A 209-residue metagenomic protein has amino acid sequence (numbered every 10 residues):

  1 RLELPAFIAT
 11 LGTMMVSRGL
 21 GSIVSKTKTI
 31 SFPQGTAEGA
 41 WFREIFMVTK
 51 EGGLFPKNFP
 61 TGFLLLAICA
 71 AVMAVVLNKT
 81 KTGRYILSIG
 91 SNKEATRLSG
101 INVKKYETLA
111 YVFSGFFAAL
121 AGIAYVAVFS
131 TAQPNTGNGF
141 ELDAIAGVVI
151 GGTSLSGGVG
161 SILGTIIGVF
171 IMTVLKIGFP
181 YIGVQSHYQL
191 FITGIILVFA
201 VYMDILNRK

Functional and structural regions predicted by a protein language model:
L2-L4, T80, I101, G160 (+1 more regions): Membrane-helix interface residues
A6-F7, N58-L66, E107, G139-E141 (+1 more regions): Loop-to-transmembrane alpha-helix initiation sites
A6-I8, T82-Y85, K105, L163-G164 (+1 more regions): Residue-level recognition of membrane-helix boundary sites in multi-pass small-molecule transporters
A6-T80, Y106-L109, F129-P134: Transmembrane helix-bundle core of multi-pass membrane transporters and related energy-transducing complexes
M14-G21, F63-V76, Y111-G122, I150-T153 (+2 more regions): Hydrophobic core segments of alpha-helical transmembrane domains in multi-pass membrane transport and ion-translocation
A71-Y111: Membrane-helix/interface signature in polytopic inner-membrane proteins
S91, L98-K105, L175-K209: Cytosolic-side transmembrane-helix boundaries in multi-pass membrane proteins
Y111-V112, F117-A118, V128-T193: Transmembrane alpha-helical segments in multi-pass inner-membrane proteins
